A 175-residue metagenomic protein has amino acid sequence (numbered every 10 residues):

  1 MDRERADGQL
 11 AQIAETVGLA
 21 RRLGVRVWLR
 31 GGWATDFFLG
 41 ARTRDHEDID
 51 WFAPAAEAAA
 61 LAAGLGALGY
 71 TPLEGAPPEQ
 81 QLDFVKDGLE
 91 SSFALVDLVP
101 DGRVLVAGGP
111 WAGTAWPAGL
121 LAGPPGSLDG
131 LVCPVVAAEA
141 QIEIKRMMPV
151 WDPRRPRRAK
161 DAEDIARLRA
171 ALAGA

Functional and structural regions predicted by a protein language model:
M1-A175: Compositionally biased terminal segments of proteins
